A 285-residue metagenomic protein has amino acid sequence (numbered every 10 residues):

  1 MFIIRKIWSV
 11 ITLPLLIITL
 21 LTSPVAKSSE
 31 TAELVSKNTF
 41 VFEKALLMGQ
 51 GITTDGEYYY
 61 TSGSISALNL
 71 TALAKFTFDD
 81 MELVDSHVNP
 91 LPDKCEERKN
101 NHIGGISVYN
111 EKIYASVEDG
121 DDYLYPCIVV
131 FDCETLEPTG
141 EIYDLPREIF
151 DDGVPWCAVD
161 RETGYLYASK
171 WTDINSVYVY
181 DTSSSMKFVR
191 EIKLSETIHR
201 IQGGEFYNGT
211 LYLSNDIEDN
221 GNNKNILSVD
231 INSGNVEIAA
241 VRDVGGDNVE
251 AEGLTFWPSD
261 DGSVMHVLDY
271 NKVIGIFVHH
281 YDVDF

Functional and structural regions predicted by a protein language model:
V35-K44, E82-E96, E137-E148, K187-L194 (+1 more regions): A short beta-strand motif characteristic of beta-propeller blades
F40-T71, H102: Beta-strand-rich domains and repeat architectures in extracellular enzymes and scaffolds, especially beta-propellers
A45-T53, E96-G105, E148-V159, T197-E205 (+1 more regions): Repeated scaffold domains used in trafficking and secretory/extracellular systems, primarily beta-propellers
G56-E57, N110-E111, E162-G164, N208-T210 (+1 more regions): Short coil/turn segments that connect the beta-strands within blades of beta-propeller domains
Y60-P90: Beta-propeller domains
L68-K75, D122-V130, I174-Y180, N220-S228 (+1 more regions): Structural motif
M81-N110, Y114-V117: Blade-loop segments of beta-propeller domains
E196-I231: Loop/turn-rich, solvent-exposed surfaces of beta-rich toroidal or solenoidal domains
